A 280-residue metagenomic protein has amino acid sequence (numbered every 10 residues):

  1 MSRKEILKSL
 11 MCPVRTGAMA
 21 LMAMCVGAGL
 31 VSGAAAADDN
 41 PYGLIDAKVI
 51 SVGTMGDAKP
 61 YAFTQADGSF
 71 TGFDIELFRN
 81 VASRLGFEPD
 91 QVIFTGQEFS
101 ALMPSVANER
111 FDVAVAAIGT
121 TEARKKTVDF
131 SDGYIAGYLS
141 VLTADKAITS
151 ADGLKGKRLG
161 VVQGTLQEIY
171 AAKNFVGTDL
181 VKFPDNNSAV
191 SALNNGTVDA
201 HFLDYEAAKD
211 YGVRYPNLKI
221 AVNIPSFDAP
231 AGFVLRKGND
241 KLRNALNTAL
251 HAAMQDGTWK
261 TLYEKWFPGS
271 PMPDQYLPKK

Functional and structural regions predicted by a protein language model:
S2-L21: Bacterial N-terminal signal peptides that target proteins for export
A37-A116, D256: Extracytoplasmic small-molecule ligand-binding "clamshell" domains of the periplasmic binding protein/Venus flytrap
D38-N40, I169-F183, K219-V222, L250-K280: Ligand-binding clefts/hinges and TM-proximal coupling segments of bilobed small-molecule sensing domains
V52, G56-K59, F70-L85, G119 (+3 more regions): Bilobed "Venus flytrap"/periplasmic-binding protein-like clamshell domains and structurally analogous long
G56, I135-L142, Y205, K209-L250 (+1 more regions): Periplasmic-binding protein-like
I75-L85, K157-R158, Q163-L166, G232-S270: Extended ligand-binding regions for polar small-molecule ligands
R79, V92-G153, K219, I224-P225: Acidic, polar ligand-binding/catalytic clefts
A101, A116-K126, Y170-K173, N194-D228: A ligand-binding cleft/hinge motif common to bilobed small-molecule-binding domains
